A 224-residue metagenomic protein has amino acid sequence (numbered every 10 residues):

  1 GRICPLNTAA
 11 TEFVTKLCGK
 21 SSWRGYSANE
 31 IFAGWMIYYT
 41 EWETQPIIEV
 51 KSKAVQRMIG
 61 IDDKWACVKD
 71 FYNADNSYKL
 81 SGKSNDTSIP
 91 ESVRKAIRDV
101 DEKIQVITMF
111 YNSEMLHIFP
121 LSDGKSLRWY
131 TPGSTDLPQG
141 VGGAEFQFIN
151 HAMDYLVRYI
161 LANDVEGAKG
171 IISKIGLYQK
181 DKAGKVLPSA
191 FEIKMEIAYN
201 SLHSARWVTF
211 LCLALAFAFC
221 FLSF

Functional and structural regions predicted by a protein language model:
R2-A198: Soluble extramembrane regions of membrane proteins in the secretory/endomembrane system
A190-F224: Core alpha-helical transmembrane segments of integral membrane proteins
